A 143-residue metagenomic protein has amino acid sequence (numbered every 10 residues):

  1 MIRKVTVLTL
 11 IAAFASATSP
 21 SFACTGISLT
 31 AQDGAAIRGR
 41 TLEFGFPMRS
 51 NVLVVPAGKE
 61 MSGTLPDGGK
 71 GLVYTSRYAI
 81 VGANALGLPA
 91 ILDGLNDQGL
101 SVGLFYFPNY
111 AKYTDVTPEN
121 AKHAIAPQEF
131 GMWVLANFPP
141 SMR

Functional and structural regions predicted by a protein language model:
M1-V7: Bacterial N-terminal signal peptides that target proteins for export
V7-A17: Bacterial N-terminal signal peptides
A23-K122: A contiguous strand-loop segment
V116-R143: Proteins synthesized as precursors that undergo proteolytic processing into mature forms
